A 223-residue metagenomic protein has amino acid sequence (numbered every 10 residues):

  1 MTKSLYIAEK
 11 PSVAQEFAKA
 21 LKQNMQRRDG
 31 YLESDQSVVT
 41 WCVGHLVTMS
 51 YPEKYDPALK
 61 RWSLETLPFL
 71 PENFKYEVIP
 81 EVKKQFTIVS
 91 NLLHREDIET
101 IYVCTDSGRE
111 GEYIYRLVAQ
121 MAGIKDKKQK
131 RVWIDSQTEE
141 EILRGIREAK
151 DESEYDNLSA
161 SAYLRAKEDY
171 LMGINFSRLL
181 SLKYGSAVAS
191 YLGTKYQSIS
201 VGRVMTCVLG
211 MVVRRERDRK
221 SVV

Functional and structural regions predicted by a protein language model:
M1-R178, C207: Intrinsically disordered, low-complexity regulatory segments
I114, V118, A189-G193, R214: Short alpha-helical interface elements
Y163-K167, L171-G202: Amphipathic alpha-helical segments of the small helical/lid subdomains adjacent to P-loop NTPase cores
Q197-R219: Extended, Lys/Arg-enriched charged tracts that mediate electrostatic binding to polyanionic substrates
S221-V223: Conserved small/polar residues in nucleotide/adenosyl-binding loops
